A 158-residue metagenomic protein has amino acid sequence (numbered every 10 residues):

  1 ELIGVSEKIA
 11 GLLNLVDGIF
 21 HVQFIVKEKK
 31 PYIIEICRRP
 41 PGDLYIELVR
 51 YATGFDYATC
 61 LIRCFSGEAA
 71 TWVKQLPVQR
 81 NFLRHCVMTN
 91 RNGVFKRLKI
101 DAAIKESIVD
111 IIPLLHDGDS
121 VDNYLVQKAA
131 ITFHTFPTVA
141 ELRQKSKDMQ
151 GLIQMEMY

Functional and structural regions predicted by a protein language model:
L2-V22, K27, C37-N92: Active-site "cap" helix and flanking loop/linker of ATP-utilizing ligase/carboxylase catalytic domains
Y32-E35: Protein kinase-like catalytic core scaffold
I62-Y158: Peripheral (often C-terminal) accessory segments that flank ATP-dependent C-N-forming ligase machineries
